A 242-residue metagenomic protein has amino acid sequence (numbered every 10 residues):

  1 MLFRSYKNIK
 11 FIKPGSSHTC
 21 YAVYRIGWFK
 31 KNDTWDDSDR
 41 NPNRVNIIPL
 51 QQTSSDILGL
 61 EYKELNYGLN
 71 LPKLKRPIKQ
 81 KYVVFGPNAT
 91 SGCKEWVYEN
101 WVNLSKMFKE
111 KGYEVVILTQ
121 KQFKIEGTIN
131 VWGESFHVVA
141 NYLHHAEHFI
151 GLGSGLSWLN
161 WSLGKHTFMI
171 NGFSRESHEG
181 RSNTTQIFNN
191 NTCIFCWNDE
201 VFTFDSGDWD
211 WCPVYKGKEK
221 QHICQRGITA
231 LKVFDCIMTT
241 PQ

Functional and structural regions predicted by a protein language model:
M1-Q242: Catalytic machinery of carbohydrate-active enzymes, primarily nucleotide-sugar-dependent glycosyltransferases
